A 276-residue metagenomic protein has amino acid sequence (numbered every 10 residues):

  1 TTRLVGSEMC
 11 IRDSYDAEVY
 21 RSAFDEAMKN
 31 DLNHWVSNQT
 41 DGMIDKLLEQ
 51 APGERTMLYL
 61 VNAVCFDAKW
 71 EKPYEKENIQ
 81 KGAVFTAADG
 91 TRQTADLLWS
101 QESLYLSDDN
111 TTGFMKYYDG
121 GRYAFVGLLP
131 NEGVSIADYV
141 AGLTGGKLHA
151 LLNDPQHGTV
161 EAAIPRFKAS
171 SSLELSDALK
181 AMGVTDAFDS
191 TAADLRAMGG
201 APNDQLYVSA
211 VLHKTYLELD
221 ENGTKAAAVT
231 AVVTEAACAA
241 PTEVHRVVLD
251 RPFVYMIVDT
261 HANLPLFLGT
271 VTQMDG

Functional and structural regions predicted by a protein language model:
T1-G6, C10-I11: Single conserved hydrophobic/aromatic residue that forms the stacking wall/gate of nucleotide- or nucleobase-binding
R21-G276: Mature hydrolase/peptidase catalytic cores and their serpin-fold inhibitory cores, especially in secreted
